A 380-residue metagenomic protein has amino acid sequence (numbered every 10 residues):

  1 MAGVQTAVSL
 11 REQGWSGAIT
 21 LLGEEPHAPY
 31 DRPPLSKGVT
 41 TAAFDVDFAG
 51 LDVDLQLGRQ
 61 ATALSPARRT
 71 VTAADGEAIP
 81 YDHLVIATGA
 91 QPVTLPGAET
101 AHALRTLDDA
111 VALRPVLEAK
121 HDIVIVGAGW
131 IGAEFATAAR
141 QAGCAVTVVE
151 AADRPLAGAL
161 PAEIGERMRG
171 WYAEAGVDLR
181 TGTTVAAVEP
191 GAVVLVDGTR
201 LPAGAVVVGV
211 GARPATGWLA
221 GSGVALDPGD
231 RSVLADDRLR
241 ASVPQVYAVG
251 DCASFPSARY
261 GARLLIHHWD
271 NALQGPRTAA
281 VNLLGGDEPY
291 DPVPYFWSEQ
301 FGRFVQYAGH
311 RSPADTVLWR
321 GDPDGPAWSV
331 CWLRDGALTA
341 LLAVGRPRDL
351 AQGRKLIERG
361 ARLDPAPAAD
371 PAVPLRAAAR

Functional and structural regions predicted by a protein language model:
M1-L55, A136-L160, Q352: Beta1-alpha1 glycine-rich phosphate/pyrophosphate-binding loop at the start of Rossmann-like nucleotide-binding domains
V39, D122, W130-A186, P292-W297: Rossmann-like dinucleotide-binding cores of NAD(P)H-dependent redox enzymes
L57-R68, V93, T181-G191: A conserved short coil-to-beta-strand element within the FAD-binding core of flavoproteins
L64-I79, E189-R200: Conserved beta-strand-loop-beta-strand element in the redox core of flavoprotein oxidoreductases
I86-A142: Glycine-rich dinucleotide-binding loop and its adjacent helix/turn
E99-H121, A192-V194, R200-T278: FAD-site-proximal beta/loop scaffold in flavoenzymes
C252-D349: Mid-to-C-terminal Rossmann-like scaffold of FAD/NAD(P)H-dependent oxidoreductases
L363-R380: Cysteine/selenocysteine-centered motifs that mediate thiol-based redox chemistry or coordinate metal-sulfur cofactors
